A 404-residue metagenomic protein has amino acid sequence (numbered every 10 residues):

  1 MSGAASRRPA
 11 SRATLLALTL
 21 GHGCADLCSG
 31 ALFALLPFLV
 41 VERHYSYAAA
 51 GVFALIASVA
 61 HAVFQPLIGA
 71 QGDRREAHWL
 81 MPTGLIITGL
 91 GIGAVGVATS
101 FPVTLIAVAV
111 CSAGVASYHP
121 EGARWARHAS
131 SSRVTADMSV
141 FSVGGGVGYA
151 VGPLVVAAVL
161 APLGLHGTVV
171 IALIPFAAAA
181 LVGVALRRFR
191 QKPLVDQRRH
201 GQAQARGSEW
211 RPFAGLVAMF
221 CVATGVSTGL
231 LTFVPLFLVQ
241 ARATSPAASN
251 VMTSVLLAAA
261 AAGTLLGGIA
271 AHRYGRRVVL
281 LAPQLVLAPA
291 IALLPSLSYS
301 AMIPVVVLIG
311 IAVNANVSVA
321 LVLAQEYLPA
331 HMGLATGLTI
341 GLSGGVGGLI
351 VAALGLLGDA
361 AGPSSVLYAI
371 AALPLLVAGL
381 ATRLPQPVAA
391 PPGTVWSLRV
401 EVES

Functional and structural regions predicted by a protein language model:
L32-F33, P212-A261: Extracytoplasmic gate region of multi-pass secondary transporters
L39-V40, Q71-G72, V155-L163, L238-V239 (+2 more regions): Interfacial helix-cap and linker-helix signal at transmembrane-aqueous boundaries of multi-pass secondary transporters
V63-T99: Conserved MFS/SLC helix-loop-helix module at the cytosolic interface between two early adjacent transmembrane helices
F64-E76, G263-G275, G358-D359: Helix-to-loop junctions at the C-terminal end of transmembrane segments in multipass secondary transporters
W79-A94, L173, V278-A292: Structural signature of the two symmetry-related core transmembrane helices
A107-G144: Cytoplasmic helix-loop-helix junction between adjacent transmembrane helices in 12-TM secondary transporters
F141-R188: Helix-loop-helix hairpin linking two adjacent transmembrane segments in secondary transporters
R276-A320: C-terminal transmembrane helical hairpin of 12-TM major facilitator-type secondary transporters
